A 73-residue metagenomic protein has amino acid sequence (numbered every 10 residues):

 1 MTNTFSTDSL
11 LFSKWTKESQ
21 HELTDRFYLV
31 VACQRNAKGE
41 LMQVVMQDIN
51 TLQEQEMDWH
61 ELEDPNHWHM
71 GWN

Functional and structural regions predicted by a protein language model:
M1-L11: Mixed-charge, Lys/Arg-rich low-complexity intrinsically disordered regions
E18-L29: Short coil-to-beta-strand transition motifs
H21, N36, D48: Acidic surface patches and DE-rich sequence motifs
L29-V31, V45: Residues located in well-ordered beta-strands
C33-E40: Short, conserved beta-turn/loop elements at beta-strand boundaries and strand-helix junctions
M42-I49: Short Gly/aromatic-enriched secondary-structure transition segments
N50-N73: Intrinsically disordered, low-complexity, charged/polar segments
